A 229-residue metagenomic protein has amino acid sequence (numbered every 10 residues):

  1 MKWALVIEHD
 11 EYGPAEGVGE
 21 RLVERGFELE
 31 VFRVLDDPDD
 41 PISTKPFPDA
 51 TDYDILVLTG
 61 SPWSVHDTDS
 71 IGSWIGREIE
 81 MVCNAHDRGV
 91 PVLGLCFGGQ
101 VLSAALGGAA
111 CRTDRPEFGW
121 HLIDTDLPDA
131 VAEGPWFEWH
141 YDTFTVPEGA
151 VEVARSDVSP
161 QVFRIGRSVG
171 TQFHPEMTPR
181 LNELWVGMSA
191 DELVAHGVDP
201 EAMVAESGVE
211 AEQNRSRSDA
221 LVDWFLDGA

Functional and structural regions predicted by a protein language model:
M1-L5: Extreme N-terminal starter segment of soluble prokaryotic enzymes
V6, C111, T125-A229: Amide-donor transfer/coupling interface in amidating biosynthetic enzymes
V6-I7, T59: Short hydrophobic segments within beta-strands
I7-H9, V34, F97: Cofactor-binding loop segments of dinucleotide-utilizing enzymes, especially the Rossmann-like FAD- and NAD(P)+-binding
Y12-G17: Short N-terminal binding/cap micro-motifs at the start of the first secondary-structure element
G19, I79-C83, P160, V222: Short amphipathic alpha-helical segments and helix-helix/interface helices
V23-L93: Flexible gly/pro-rich beta->alpha loop and the following alpha-helix that scaffold active-site loops
G98-P135: Ligand/cofactor pocket segment of small-molecule handling proteins
